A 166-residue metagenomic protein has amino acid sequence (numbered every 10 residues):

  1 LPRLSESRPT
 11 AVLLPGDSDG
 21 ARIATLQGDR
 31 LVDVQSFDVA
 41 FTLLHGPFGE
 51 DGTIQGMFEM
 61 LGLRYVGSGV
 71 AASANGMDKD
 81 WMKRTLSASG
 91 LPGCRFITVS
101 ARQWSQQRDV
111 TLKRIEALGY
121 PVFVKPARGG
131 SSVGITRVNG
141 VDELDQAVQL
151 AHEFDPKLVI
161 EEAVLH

Functional and structural regions predicted by a protein language model:
L1-A71, N75-W81, T85-A88, V99-V110: ATP-binding N-terminal substructure of ATP-dependent carboxylate-amine bond-forming enzymes
L31-D38, I115-L118, F154: Glycine-rich phosphate-binding loop signature in dinucleotide/nucleotide-binding domains
L44-P47, I97, A127, A163-V164: Anionic group-transfer/hydrolysis microenvironments
R64-Y65, G93, V122, L158: Hydrophobic beta-strand scaffold residues
K83, L112, L144-V148: Generic structural signal for individual residues within well-ordered alpha-helical segments across diverse proteins
A88-G130: Rossmann-like NAD(P)H-binding beta-loop-alpha module
T136-H166: Phosphate-binding site of ATP-dependent enzymes
